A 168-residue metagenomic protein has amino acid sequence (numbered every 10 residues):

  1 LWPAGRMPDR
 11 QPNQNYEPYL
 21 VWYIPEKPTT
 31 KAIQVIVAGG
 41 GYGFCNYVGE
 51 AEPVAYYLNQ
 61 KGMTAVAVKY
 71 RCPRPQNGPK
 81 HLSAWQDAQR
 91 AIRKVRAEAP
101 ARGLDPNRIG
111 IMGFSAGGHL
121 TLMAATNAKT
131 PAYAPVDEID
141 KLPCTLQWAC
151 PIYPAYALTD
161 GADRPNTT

Functional and structural regions predicted by a protein language model:
L1-A32, A157-R164: N-terminal cap/lid segment of alpha/beta-hydrolase-fold proteins
Q14, K27-T29, Q60, L104 (+1 more regions): Extracellular/periplasmic catalytic domains that process cell-envelope and extracellular macromolecules
T30-G40: Short beta-strand element of the alpha/beta-hydrolase
I33, N59-K69, G110, W148: A fold-wide structural signal in alpha/beta-hydrolase
G41, Y70-R74, Y156-A157: Alpha/beta-hydrolase active-site loop signature
G41-G43, A65: Serine-hydrolase catalytic-loop signature spanning alpha/beta hydrolases and amidase-signature enzymes
N46-V48, P53-A55, V68-P106: Catalytic nucleophile-loop/oxyanion-hole region of alpha/beta-hydrolase and closely related hydrolase-like folds
R90-T167: Primarily recognizes the serine-hydrolase "nucleophile elbow" in alpha/beta-hydrolase and SGNH/GDSL folds
